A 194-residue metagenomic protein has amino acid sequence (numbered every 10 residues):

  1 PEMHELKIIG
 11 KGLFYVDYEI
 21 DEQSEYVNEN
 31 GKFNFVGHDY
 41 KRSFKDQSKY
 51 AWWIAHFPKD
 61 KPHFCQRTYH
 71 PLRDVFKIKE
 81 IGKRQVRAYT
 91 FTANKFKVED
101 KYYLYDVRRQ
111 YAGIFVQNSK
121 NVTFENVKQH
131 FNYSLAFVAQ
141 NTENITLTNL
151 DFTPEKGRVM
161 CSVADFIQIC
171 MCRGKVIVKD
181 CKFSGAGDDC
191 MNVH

Functional and structural regions predicted by a protein language model:
P1-H130, P154-M160, G185, D189-H194: Extracellular polysaccharide-degrading/modifying enzymes targeting complex plant/algal/animal polysaccharides
G113, K120-V122, N126, S134 (+6 more regions): Detector for repetitive beta-architecture
N132, C161-V163, C172: Short, structured coil/turn linkers that connect adjacent secondary-structure elements
L135-F137, G157: A generic structural signal for short coil/turn motifs at secondary-structure boundaries
N149-T153, C170: Metabolite-binding pocket within alpha/beta catalytic cores that recognizes anionic/polar moieties
